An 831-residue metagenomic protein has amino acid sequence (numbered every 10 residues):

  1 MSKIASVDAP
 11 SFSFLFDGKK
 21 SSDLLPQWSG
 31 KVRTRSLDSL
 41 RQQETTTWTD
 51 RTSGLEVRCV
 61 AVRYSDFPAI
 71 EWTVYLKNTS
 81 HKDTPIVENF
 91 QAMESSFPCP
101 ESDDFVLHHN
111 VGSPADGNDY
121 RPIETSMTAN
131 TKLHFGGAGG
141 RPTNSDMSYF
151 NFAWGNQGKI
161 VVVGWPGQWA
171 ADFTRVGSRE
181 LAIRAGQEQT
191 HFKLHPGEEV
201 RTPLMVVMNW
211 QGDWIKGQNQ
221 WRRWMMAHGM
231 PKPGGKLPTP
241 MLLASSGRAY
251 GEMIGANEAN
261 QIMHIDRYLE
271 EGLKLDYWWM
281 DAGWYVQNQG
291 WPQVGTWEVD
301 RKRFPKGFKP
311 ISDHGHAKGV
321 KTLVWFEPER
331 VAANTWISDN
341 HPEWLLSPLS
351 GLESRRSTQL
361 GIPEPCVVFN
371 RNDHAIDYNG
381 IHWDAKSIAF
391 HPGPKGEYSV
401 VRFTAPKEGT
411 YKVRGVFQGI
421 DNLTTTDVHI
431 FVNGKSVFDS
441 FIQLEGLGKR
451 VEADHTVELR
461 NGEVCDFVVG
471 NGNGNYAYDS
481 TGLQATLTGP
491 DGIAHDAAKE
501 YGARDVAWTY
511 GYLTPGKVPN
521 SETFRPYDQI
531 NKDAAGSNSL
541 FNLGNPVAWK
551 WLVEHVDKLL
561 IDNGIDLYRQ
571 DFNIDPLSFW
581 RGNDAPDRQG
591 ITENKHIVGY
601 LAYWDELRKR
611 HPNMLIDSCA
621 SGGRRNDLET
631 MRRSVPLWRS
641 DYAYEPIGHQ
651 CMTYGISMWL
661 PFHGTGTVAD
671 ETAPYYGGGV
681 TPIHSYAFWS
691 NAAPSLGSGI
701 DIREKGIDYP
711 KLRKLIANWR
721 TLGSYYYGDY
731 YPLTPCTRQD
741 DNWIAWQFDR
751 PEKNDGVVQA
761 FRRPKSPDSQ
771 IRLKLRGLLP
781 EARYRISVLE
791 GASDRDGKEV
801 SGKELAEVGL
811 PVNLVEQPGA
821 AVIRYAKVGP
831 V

Functional and structural regions predicted by a protein language model:
M1-R179, E188-T190, R783-D796: Polysaccharide-binding surfaces and accessory modules of carbohydrate-active proteins
F12, F16, S22-L24, T202 (+5 more regions): Active-site-proximal substrate-binding groove within the catalytic cores of carbohydrate-active enzymes
T79-K82, D421, P764, L779: Short, acidic/polar linear motifs in exposed loop/turn regions
F192-Q211, P818-Y825: Short Pro-Gly-centered flexible turn/kink motifs
L237-L352, K499, A507, G516-W551 (+2 more regions): Aromatic-lined carbohydrate-binding/catalytic grooves of carbohydrate-active enzymes
F308-G315, T592-H611: Alpha-helix-loop-beta-strand connector modules within alpha/beta enzyme cores
E353-G516: Gly-Asp-aromatic-enriched flexible segments
K798-V831: C-terminal beta-strand-rich structural cap/linker in extracellular carbohydrate-active enzymes
